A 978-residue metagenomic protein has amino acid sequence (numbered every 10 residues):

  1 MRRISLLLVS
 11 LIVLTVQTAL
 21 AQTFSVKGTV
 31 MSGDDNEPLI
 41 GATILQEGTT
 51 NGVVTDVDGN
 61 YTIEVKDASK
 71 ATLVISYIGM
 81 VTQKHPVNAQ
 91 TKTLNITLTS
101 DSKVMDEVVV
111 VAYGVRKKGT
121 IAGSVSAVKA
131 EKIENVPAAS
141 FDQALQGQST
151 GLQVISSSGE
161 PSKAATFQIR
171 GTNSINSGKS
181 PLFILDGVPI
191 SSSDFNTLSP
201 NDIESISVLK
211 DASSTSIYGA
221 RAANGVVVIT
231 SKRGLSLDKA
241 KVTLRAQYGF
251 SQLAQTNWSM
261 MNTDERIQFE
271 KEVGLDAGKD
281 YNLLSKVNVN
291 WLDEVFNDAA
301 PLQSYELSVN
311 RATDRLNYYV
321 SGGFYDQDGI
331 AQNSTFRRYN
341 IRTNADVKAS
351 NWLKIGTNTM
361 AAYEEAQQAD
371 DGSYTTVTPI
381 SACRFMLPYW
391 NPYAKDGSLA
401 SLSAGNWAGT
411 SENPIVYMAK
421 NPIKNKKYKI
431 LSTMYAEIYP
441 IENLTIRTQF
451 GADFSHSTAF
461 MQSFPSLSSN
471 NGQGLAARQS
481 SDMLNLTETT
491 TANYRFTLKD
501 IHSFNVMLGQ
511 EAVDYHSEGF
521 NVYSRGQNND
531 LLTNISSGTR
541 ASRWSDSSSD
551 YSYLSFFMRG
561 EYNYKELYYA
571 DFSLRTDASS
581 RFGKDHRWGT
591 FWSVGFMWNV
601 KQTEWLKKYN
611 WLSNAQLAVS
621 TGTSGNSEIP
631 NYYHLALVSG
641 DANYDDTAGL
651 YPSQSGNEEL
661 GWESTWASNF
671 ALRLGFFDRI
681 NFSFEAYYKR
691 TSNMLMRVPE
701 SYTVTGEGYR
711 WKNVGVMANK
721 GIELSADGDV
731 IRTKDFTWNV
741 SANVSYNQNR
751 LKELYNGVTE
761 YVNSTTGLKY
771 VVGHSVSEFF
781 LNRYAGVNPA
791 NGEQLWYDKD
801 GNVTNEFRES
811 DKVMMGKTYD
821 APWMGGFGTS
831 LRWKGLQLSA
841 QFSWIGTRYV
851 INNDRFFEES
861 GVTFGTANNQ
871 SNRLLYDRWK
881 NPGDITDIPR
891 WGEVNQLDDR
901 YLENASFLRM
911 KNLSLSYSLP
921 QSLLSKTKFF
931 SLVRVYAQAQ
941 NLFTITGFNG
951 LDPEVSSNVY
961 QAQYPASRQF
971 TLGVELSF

Functional and structural regions predicted by a protein language model:
M1-T343, V347-G356, M360-A362, A404 (+5 more regions): Short, small/polar-rich motifs associated with maturation and membrane association, primarily at protein termini
V104, G119, S236-V289, I330-S334 (+10 more regions): Surface-exposed loop/interface segments of Gram-negative outer-membrane beta-barrel transport/assembly proteins
I203, I341-T343, T448, E488 (+6 more regions): Extended, hydrophobic alpha-helical segments in both membrane/secreted and soluble proteins
S231, R311-T313, F324, T343 (+16 more regions): Residue-level signature of outer-membrane beta-barrel architecture
A246, G322-D328, A570-S579, V619-T621 (+1 more regions): Transmembrane beta-strand segments that form the barrel wall of outer-membrane beta-barrel proteins
S593-M597, E723-S725, Y917, A966-F978: Outer-membrane beta-barrel "beta-signal"
V594, V619, L724, A742 (+4 more regions): Hydrophobic, well-ordered secondary-structure elements that form the walls of internal hydrophobic environments
Y819-I851: Glycine-rich, aromatic-lined ligand/substrate-binding cores of catalytic and carbohydrate-binding domains
